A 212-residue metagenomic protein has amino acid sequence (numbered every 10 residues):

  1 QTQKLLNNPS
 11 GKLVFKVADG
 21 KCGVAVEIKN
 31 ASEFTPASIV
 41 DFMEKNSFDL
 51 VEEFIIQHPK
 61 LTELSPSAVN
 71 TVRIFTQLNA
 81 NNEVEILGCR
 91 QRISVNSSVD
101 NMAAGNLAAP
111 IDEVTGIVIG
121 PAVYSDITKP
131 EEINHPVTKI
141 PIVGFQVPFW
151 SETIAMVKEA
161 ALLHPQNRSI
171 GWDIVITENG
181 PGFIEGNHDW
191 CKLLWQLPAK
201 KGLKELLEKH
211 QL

Functional and structural regions predicted by a protein language model:
Q1-V72, Q77-A80: Active-site nucleotide/adenylate-binding loops and adjacent lid/helix of ATP-dependent enzymes
T2, K60-E63, K158-A161, I170-D173: Generic recognition of flexible, low-complexity loop/linker segments
L13, E85-L87, G182-I184: Protein kinase-like catalytic core scaffold
D19-C22, I56-Q57, N81, Q91-S94 (+2 more regions): Short, solvent-exposed loop/turn segments at secondary-structure junctions
G23-A25, P59-L61, E85, S97-V99 (+1 more regions): Short helix/loop capping segments that flank catalytic or ligand/cofactor-binding pockets
L64-S65, V69-A155: ATP-dependent carboxylate/phosphate-activation module, predominantly the ATP-grasp catalytic core and closely related
F75, V175-I176: Well-ordered beta-strand positions
P130-K158, L162-S169, I176-L212: C-terminal active-site "lid" helix and adjoining low-complexity regulatory extension at the edge of ATP-using catalytic
